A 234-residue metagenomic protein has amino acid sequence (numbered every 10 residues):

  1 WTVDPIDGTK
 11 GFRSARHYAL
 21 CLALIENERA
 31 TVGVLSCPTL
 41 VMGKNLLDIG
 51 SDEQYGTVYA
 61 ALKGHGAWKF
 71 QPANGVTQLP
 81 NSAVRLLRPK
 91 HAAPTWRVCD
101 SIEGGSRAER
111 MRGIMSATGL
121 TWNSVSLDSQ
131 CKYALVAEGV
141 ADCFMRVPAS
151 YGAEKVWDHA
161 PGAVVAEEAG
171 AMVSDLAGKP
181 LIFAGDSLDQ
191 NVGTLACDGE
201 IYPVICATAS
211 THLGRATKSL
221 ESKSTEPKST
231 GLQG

Functional and structural regions predicted by a protein language model:
W1-V58, L62-G64: DPxDG-like acidic metal-binding loop motif
T39-M42, I49-G234: An extended, acidic
